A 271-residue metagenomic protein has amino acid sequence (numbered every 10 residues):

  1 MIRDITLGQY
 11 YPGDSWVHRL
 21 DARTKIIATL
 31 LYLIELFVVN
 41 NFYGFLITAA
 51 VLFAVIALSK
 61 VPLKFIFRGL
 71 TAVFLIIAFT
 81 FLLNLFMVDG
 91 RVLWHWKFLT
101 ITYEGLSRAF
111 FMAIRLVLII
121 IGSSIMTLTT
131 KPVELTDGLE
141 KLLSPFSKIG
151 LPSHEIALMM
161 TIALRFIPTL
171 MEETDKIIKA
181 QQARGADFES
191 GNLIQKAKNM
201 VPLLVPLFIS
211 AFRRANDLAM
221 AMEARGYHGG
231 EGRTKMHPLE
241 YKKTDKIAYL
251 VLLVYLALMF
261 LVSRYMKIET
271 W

Functional and structural regions predicted by a protein language model:
M1-F42, A50-A57, S144-L151, E155-L158 (+2 more regions): Transmembrane alpha-helix interface motif
D14, F37, K60-F65, W96 (+3 more regions): Membrane-helix interfacial "entry" motifs
K25, L63-F74, A248: Alpha-helical transmembrane segments and their helix-start/interface "positive-inside/aromatic belt" motifs in integral
N41-T48, F65-R68: Short, aromatic-rich membrane-interface segments at the entry and exit of alpha-helical transmembrane domains
V51-V61, I76-F79: Alpha-helical transmembrane segments and their membrane-interface exit regions
G69-I77, A113, V117, L207 (+3 more regions): Loop-to-transmembrane-helix entry motif
V73-A186: Juxtamembrane/interface alpha-helical elements of multi-pass membrane proteins
